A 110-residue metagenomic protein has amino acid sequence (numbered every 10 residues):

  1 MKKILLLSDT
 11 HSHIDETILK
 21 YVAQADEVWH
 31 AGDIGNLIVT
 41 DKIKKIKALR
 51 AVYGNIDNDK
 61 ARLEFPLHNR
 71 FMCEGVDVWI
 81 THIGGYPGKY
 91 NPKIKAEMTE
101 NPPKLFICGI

Functional and structural regions predicted by a protein language model:
M1-L49, D57-I80: N-terminal active-site segment of His-dependent metallophosphoesterases
R50, Y86-I110: Conserved beta-sheet core of the metallophosphoesterase superfamily
